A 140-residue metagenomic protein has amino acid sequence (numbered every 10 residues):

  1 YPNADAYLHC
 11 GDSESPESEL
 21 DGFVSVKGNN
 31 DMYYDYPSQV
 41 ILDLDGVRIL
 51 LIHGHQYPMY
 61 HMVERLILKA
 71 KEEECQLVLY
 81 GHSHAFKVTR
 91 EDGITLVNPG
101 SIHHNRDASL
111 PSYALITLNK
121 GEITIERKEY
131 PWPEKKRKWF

Functional and structural regions predicted by a protein language model:
Y1-G46: Core catalytic region of metal-dependent phosphoesterases/phosphodiesterases, especially metallo-beta-lactamase-like
Y1-N3, R48-G54, A70: Short, basic, glycine/proline-bearing loop/turn elements
P2-D5, L68-E72, R90, E122-E126: Replace "anionic and nucleotidyl ligands
A6-D12, V24-N29, L50-H53, L77-H82 (+1 more regions): Active-site neighborhood of phospho(di)ester-bond hydrolases with catalytic His/Asp-centered motifs
E14-S18, N30-D35, Y57-H61, V78-R90 (+1 more regions): Active-site environment of divalent metal-dependent phosphoester hydrolases
S38, D43-D45, K71-E73, V97-F140: Binuclear metal-dependent phosphoesterase catalytic core
V47, G93-I94: A glycine-centered loop/beta-turn motif at secondary-structure junctions
H53, Y57-T89, L96, S112-L115: Catalytic core of the metallo-beta-lactamase
